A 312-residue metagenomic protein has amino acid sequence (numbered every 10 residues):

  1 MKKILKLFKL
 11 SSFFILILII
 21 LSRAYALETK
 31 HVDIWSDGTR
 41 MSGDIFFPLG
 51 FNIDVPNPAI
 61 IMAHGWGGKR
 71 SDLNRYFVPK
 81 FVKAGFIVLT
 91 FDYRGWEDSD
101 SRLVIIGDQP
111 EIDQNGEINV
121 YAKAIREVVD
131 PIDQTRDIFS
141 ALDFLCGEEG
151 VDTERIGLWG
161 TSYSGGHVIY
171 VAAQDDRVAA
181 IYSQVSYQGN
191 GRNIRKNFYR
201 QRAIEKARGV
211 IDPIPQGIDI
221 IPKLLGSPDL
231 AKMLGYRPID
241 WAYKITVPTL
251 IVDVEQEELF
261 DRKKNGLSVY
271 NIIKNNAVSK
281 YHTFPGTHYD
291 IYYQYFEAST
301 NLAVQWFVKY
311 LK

Functional and structural regions predicted by a protein language model:
A24-V55: N-terminal cap/lid segment of alpha/beta-hydrolase-fold proteins
V55-G65: Short beta-strand element of the alpha/beta-hydrolase
G67-P79, Y93, K264: The serine-hydrolase catalytic nucleophile loop
V82-R102, P110, Q114-E117: Conserved alpha/beta-hydrolase
Q109-E149: Alpha/beta-hydrolase active-site loop
F139-E205: Primarily recognizes the serine-hydrolase "nucleophile elbow" in alpha/beta-hydrolase and SGNH/GDSL folds
I218-G286, S299: Serine-hydrolase catalytic core
P285-G286, Y293-K312: Catalytic active-site module of serine/aspartate enzymes centered on a nucleophile-bearing elbow/loop
